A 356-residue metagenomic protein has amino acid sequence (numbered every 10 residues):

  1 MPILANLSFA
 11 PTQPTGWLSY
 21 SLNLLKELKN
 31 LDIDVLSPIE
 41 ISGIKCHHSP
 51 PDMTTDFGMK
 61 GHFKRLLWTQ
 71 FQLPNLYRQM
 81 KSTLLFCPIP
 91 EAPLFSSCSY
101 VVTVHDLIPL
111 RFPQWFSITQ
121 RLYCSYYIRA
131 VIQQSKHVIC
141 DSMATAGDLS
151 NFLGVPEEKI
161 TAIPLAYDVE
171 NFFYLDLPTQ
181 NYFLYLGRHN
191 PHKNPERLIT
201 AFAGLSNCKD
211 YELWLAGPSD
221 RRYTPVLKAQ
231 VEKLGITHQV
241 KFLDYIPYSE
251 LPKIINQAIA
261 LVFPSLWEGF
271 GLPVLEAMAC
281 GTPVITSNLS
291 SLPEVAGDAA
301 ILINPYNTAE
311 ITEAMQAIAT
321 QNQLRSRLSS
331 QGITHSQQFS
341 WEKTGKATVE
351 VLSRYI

Functional and structural regions predicted by a protein language model:
M1-I356: Carbohydrate transferase catalytic cores enriched for Leloir-type hexosyltransferases
